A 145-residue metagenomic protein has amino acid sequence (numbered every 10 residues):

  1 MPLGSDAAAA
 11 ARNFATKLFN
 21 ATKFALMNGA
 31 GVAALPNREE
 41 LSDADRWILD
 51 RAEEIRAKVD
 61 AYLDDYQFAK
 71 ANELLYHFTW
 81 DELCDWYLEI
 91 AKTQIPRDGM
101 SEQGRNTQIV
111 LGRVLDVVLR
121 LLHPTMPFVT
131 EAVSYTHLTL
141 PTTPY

Functional and structural regions predicted by a protein language model:
M1-E39: Catalytic adenosine-cofactor/nucleotide-binding cores of aminoacyl-tRNA synthetases and other
D6-A11, R97-V118: Short secondary-structure subsegments characteristic of cysteine-rich extracellular domains
N13-F24, W47-E54, E73-T93: Core structural elements
A30-A34, A91, I95, G99 (+2 more regions): Structured alpha-helical bundle/scaffold domains in large eukaryotic membrane-trafficking regulators
R38-I48, Q103: A ubiquitous short alpha-helical element
A52-K70: Long, non-coiled-coil amphipathic alpha-helical linker/lever segments that couple catalytic cores to other domains
T136-T142: Conserved small/polar residues in nucleotide/adenosyl-binding loops
